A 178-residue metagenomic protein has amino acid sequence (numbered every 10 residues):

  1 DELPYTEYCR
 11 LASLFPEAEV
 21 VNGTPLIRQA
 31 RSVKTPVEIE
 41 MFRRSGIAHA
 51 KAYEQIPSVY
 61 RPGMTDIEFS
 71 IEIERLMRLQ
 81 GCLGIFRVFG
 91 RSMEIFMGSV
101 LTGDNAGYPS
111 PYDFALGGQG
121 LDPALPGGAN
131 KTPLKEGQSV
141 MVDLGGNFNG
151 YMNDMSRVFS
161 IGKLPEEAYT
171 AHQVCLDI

Functional and structural regions predicted by a protein language model:
D1-I178: Active-site neighborhoods and metal-handling regions in enzymes and metal-associated proteins
